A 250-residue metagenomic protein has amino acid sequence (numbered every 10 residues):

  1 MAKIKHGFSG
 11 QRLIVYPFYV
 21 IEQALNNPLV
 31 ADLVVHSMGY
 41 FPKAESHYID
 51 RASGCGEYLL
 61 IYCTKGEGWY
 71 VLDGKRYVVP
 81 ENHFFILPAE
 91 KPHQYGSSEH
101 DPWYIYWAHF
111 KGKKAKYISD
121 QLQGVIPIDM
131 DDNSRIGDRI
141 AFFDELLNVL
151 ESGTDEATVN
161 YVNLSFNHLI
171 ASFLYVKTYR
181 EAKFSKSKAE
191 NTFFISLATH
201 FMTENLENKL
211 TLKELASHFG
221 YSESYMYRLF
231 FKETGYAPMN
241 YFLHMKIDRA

Functional and structural regions predicted by a protein language model:
M1-V34, R51, I128, V149 (+1 more regions): A short, N-terminal "cap"/entry segment at the start of jelly-roll beta-barrel domains of the cupin/DSBH fold
I21-Q23, V30-V125: N-terminal regulatory/effector-sensing and dimerization cores that precede helix-turn-helix DNA-binding domains
N27, A52-S53, S187, N191 (+2 more regions): Residue-level marker of regulatory loop/turn positions in helix-turn-helix DNA-binding domains and in histidine
V71, G96, T158, E181-S185 (+1 more regions): Short, hydrophobic secondary-structure boundary micro-motifs
A108-H109, K113-Y117, Q121, D131-T203 (+1 more regions): An amphipathic alpha-helical interaction segment
L197, F201-I247: Basic/polar phosphate-binding segments, predominantly the helix-turn-helix DNA-binding elements of transcriptional
